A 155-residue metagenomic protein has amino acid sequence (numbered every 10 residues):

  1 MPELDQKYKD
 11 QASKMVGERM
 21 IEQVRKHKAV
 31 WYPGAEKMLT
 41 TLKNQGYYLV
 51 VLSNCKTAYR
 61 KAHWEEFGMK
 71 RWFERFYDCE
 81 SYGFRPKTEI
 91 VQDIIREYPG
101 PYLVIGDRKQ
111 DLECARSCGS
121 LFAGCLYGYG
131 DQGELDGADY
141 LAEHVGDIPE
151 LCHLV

Functional and structural regions predicted by a protein language model:
M1-K37: Metal-dependent phosphoesterase signature
V30-G34, C55-K56, Y82, D107 (+1 more regions): Short beta->alpha linker loops
E36-N44, I95-R96, L112-R116: Surface-exposed amphipathic alpha-helices with a cationic face
M38-W64, C79: Substrate-recognition element of Asp-dependent hydrolases with the DxDx(T/V) motif
Q45-Y47, R96-P101, L154-V155: Glycine-rich phosphate-binding loop signature in dinucleotide/nucleotide-binding domains
K70-R85: A short, structured active-site edge motif that brings together acidic residues
R85-L112: Conserved Lys-Pro-Asp/Glu-containing loop-to-beta segment of HAD-superfamily phosphomonoesterases, centered on
I105-E143: Acidic, Mg2+-coordinating phosphoryl-transfer loop and its flanking beta/alpha structural elements, shared across
